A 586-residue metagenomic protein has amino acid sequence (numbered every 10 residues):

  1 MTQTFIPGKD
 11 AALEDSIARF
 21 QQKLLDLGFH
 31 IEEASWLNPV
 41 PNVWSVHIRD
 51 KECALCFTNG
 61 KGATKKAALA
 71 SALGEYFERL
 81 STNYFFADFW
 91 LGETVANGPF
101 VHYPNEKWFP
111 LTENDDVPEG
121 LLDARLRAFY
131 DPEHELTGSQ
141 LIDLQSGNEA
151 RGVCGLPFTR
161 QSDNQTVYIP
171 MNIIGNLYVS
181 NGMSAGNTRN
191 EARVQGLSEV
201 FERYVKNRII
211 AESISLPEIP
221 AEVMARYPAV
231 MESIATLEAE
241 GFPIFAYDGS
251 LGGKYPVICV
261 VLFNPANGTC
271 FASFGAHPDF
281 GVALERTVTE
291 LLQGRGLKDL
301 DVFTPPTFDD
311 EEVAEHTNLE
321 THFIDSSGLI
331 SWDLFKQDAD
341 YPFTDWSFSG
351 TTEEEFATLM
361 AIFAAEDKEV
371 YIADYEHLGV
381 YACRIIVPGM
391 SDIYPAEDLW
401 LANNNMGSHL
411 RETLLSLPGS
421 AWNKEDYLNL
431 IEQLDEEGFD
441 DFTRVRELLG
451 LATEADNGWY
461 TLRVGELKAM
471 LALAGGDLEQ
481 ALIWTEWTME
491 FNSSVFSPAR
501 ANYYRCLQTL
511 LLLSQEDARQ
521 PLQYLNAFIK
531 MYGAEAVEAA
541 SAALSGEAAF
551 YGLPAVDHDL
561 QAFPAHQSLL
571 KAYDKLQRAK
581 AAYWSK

Functional and structural regions predicted by a protein language model:
M1-K586: Helix-biased "structured C-terminal domain" signature
